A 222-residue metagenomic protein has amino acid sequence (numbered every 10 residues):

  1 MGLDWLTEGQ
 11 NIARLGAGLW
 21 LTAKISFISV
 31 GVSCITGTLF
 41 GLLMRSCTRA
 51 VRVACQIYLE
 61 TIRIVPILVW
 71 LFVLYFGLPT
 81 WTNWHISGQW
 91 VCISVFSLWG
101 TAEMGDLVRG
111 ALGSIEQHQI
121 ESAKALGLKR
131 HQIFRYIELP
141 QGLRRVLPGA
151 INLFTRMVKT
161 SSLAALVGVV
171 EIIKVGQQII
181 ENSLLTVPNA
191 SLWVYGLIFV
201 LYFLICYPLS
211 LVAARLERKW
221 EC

Functional and structural regions predicted by a protein language model:
M1-C222: Transmembrane alpha-helices and adjacent helix-loop boundaries
